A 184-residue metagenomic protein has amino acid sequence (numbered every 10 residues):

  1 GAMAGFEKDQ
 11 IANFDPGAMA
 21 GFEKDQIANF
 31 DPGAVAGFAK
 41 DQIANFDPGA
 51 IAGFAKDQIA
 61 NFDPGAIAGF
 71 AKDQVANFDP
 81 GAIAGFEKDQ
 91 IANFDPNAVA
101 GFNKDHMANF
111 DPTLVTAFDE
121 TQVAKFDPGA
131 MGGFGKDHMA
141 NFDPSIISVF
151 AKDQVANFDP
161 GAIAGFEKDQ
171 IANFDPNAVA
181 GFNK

Functional and structural regions predicted by a protein language model:
G1-K184: General marker for long, soluble alpha-helical cores
